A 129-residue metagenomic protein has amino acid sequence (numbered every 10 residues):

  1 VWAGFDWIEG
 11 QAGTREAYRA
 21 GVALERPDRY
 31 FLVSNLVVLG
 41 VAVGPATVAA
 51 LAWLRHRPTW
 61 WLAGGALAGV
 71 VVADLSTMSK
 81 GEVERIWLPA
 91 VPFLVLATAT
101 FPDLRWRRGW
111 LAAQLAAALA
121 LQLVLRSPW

Functional and structural regions predicted by a protein language model:
V1-A52: Membrane-lumen/periplasm interface segments of specific transmembrane helices in polyprenyl phosphate-linked
V1-G4, A68, A116: Hydrophobic alpha-helical membrane-interfacial segments at the cytosolic entry of transmembrane helices
N35-G44, E82-P102: Hydrophobic/aromatic-rich transmembrane helices and adjacent perimembrane loops
G40-A63, L67-D74: Hydrophobic, aromatic-rich transmembrane alpha-helices and their immediate juxtamembrane boundary segments
A50-R57, T98-L111: Membrane-interface junctions at the ends of membrane-embedded or membrane-associated helices
D74-A90, R126-W129: Membrane-interface catalytic loops of GT-C/OST-like multi-pass glycosylation enzymes that act
D103-S127: Signature aromatic-anchored transmembrane alpha helix within multi-pass, membrane-resident enzymes that catalyze glycan
